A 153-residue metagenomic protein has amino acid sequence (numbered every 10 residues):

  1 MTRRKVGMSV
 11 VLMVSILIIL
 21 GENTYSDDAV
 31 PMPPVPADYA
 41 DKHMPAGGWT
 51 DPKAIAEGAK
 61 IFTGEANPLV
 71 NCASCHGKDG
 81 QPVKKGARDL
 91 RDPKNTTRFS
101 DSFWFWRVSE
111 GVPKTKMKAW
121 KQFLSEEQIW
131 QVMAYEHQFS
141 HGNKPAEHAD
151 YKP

Functional and structural regions predicted by a protein language model:
T2-V10: Bacterial N-terminal signal peptides that target proteins for export
V10-I19: Bacterial N-terminal signal peptides
G21-P31: Boundary at the C-terminal end of the N-terminal hydrophobic targeting segment
P31-A66, Y151-P153: Electrostatic cytochrome c docking/interface patches
W49-P52, A73-S109: Gly/Gly-Pro-rich "capping" loops immediately C-terminal to redox-active cysteine motifs in periplasmic/lumenal
E57, D89, K116-A119: Conserved beta-strand positions that form and line the central face of beta-propeller blades
G58, N67-K78, V132, E136: The canonical Cys-X-X-Cys-His
K121-A149: C-terminal capping alpha-helices of c-type cytochrome domains
